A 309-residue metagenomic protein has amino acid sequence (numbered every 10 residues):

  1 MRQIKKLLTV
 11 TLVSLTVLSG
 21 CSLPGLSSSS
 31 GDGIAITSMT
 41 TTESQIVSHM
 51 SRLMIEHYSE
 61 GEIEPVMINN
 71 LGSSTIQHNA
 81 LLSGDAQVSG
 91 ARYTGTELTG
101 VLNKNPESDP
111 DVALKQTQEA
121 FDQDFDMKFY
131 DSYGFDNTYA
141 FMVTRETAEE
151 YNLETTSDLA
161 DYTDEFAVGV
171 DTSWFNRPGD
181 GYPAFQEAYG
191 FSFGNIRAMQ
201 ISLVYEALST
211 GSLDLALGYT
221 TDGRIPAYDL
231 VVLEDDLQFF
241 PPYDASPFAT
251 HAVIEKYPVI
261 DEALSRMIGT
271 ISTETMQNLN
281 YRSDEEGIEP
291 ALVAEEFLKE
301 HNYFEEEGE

Functional and structural regions predicted by a protein language model:
M1-L8: Bacterial N-terminal signal peptides that target proteins for export
V17-G20: C-terminal motif of bacterial Sec signal peptides marking the signal peptidase cleavage site
S22-G25: Bacterial signal peptide processing site
G31-L71, G134-Y205, I288-L292: Bilobed "Venus flytrap"/periplasmic-binding protein-like clamshell domains and structurally analogous long
E43, R177, A188-F191, S265-E309: An extracytoplasmic/periplasmic, membrane-proximal ligand-sensing/linker region
M54, T75-A86, L102-K104, P183-A188 (+1 more regions): Short helices/loops that flank or line small-molecule/ion binding pockets
G100-D109, K115-Y130, S212, R224-Q238: Ligand-binding "clamshell"
T138-E149, D244-Y257: A bilobed periplasmic-binding-protein/Venus flytrap-type ligand-binding module shared by bacterial periplasmic
